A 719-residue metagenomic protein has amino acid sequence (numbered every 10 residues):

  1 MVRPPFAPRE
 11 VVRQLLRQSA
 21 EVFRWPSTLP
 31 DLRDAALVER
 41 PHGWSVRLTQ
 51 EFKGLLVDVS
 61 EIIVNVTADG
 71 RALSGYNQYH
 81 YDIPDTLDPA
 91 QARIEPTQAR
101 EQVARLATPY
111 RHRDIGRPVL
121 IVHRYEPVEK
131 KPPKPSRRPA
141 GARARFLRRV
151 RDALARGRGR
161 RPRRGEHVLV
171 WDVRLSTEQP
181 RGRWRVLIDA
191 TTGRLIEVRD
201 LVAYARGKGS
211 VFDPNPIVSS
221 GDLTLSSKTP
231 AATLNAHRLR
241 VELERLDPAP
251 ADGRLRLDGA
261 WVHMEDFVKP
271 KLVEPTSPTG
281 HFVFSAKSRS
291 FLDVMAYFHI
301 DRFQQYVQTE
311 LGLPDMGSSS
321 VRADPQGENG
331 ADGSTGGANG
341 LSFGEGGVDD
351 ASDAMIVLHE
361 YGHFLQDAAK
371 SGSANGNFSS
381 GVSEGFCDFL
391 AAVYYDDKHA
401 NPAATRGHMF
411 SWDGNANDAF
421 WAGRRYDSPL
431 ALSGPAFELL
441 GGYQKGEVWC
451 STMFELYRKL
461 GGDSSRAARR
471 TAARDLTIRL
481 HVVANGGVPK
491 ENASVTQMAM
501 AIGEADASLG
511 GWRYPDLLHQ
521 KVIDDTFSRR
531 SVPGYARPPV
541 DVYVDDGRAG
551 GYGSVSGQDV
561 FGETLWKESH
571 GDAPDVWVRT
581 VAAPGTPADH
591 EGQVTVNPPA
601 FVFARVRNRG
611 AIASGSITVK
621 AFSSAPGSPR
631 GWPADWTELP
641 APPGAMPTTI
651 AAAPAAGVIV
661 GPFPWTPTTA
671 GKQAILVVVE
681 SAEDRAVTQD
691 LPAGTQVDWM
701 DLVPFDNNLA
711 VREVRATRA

Functional and structural regions predicted by a protein language model:
M1-L223, D315-G337: Segments that shape or occlude catalytic/ligand-binding pockets
M1-P5, A20, T49-F52, F284-A286 (+2 more regions): Asp/Glu-centered strand-loop micro-motifs enriched in Gly/Pro and often flanked by an aromatic residue
V59-S60, G75-Q78, W184-I188, V198-L201 (+6 more regions): Short, solvent-exposed loop/turn and secondary-structure capping segments
E61-I62, W171, W184, A354 (+6 more regions): Residue-level detector of short, conserved catalytic/binding motifs and their immediate flanks
K131, R137-A155, V170, T191-T309 (+4 more regions): Acidic/polar low-complexity interaction segments
A286-Y361, Q366-P538: Zinc-dependent metallohydrolase catalytic domains
R537-A719: Extracellular/luminal regions of secreted and cell-surface proteins that mediate adhesion/ECM remodeling
